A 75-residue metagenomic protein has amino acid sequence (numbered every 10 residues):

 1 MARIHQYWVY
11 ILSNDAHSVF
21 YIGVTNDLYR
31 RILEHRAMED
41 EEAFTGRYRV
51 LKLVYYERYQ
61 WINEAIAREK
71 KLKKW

Functional and structural regions predicted by a protein language model:
M1-D40, G46-Y56, N63-K73: GIY-YIG nuclease catalytic motif and its immediate N-terminal context
